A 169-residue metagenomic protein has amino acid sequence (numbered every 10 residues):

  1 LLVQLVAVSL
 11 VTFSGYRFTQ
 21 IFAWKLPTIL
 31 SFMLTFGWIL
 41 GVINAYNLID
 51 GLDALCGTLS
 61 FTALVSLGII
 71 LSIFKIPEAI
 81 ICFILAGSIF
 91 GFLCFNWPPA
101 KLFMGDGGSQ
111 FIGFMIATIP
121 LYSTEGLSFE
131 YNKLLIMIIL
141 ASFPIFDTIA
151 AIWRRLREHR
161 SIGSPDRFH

Functional and structural regions predicted by a protein language model:
L1-P77, G87-P98: Intramembrane alpha-helical segments
L55-H169: Alpha-helical transmembrane segments
